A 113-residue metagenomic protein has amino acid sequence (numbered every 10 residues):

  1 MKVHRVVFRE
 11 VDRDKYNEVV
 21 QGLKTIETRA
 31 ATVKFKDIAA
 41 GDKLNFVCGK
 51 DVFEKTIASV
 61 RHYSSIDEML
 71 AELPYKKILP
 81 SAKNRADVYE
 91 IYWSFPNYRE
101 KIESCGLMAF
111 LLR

Functional and structural regions predicted by a protein language model:
M1-I38: Compositionally biased, charged N-terminal/linker segments
A30, K34, E54, K77: Catalytic phosphate/metal-binding cores of nucleic-acid and nucleotide-processing enzymes, i.e., regions that mediate
V52-H62: Short beta-strand-centered aromatic/proline hotspots
L70-R113: Contiguous surface segments at macromolecular interaction interfaces
